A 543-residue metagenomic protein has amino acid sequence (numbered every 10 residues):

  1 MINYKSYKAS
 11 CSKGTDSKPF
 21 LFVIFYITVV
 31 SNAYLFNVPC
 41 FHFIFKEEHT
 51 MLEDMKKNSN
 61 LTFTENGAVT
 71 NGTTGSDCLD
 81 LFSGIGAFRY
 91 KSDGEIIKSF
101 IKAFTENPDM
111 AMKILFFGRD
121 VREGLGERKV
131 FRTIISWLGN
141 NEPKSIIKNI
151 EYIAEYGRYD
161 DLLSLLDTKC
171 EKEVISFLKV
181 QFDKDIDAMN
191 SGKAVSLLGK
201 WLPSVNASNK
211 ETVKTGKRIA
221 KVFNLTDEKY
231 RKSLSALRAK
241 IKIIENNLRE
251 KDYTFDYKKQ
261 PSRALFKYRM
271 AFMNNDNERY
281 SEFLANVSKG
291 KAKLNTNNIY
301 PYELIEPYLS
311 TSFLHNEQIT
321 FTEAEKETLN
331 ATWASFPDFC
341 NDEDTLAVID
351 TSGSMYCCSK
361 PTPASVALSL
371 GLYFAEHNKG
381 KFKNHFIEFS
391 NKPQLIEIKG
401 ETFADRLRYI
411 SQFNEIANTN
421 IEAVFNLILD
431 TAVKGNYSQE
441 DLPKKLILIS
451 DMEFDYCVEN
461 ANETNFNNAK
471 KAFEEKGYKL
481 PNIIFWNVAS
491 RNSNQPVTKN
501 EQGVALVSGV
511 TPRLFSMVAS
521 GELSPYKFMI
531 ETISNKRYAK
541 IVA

Functional and structural regions predicted by a protein language model:
Y4-Y7, Y26, Y34, H42 (+1 more regions): Low-complexity, intrinsically disordered or signal/transmembrane-proximal segments
A9-S10, S17-F20, Y34-F36: Short, often N-terminal, low-complexity regions that either remain intrinsically disordered or form a short helix
S12, I24-F25: Low-complexity intrinsically disordered segments
P39-V366, E376-A543: Long lumenal/extracellular ectodomains of secretory and single-pass membrane proteins
